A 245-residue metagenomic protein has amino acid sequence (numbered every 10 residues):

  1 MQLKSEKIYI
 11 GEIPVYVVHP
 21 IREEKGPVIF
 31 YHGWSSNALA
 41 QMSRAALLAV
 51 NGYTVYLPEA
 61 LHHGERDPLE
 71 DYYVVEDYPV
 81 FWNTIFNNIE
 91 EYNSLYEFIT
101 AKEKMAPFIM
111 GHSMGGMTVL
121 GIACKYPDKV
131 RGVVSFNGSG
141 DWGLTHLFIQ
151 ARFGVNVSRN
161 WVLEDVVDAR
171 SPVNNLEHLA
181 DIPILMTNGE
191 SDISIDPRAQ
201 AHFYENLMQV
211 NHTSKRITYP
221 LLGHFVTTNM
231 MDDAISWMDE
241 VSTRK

Functional and structural regions predicted by a protein language model:
P14-Y16, I21-L61, D67: Short, surface-exposed "cap/lid" segments of acyl-processing enzymes
H62-N83: Cap/lid segment of the alpha/beta-hydrolase catalytic domain
D77-A101: Alpha/beta-hydrolase active-site loop
K102-S113: Alpha/beta-hydrolase fold nucleophile elbow
G111-G121: Glycine-rich nucleophile elbow surrounding the catalytic serine of serine-hydrolase chemistry
G121-W161: Hydrolase active-site cap/lid region
L144-E205: The feature captures the conserved acid-bearing segment of alpha/beta-hydrolase catalytic domains
Y204, M208-K245: C-terminal catalytic histidine-bearing segment of alpha/beta-hydrolase fold enzymes
